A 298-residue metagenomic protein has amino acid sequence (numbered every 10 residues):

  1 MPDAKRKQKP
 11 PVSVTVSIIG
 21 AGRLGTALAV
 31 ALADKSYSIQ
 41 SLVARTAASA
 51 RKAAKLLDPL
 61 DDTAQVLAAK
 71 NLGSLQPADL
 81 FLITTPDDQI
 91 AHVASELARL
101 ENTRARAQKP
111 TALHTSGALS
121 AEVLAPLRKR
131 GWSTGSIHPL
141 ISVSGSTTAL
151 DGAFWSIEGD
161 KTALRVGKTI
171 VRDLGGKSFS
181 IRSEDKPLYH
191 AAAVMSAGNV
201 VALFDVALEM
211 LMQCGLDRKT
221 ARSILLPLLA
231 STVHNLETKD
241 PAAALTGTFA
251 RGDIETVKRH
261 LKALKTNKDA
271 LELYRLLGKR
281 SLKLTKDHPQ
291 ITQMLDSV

Functional and structural regions predicted by a protein language model:
P2-G73: NAD(P)+-binding Rossmann beta1-loop-alpha1 motif at the extreme N-terminus of oxidoreductases
T26, V30-D34, K55, S95 (+4 more regions): Short, well-ordered alpha-helices that flank and scaffold nucleotide-derived cofactor binding pockets
A47, L60-T148: Rossmann-like NAD(P)(H) cofactor-binding subdomain of soluble oxidoreductases
A48-K52, S120-V123, A163-R165, I291: Short, charged/polar "capping" segments at the starts of alpha-helices and the immediately preceding loops
R51-L56, L60, L127-S133, T148-T238: Internal alpha-helical scaffold of NAD(P)-dependent oxidoreductase catalytic cores
H234-I291: Interdomain hinge/lid region at the active-site interface of Rossmann-like NAD(P)-dependent oxidoreductases
